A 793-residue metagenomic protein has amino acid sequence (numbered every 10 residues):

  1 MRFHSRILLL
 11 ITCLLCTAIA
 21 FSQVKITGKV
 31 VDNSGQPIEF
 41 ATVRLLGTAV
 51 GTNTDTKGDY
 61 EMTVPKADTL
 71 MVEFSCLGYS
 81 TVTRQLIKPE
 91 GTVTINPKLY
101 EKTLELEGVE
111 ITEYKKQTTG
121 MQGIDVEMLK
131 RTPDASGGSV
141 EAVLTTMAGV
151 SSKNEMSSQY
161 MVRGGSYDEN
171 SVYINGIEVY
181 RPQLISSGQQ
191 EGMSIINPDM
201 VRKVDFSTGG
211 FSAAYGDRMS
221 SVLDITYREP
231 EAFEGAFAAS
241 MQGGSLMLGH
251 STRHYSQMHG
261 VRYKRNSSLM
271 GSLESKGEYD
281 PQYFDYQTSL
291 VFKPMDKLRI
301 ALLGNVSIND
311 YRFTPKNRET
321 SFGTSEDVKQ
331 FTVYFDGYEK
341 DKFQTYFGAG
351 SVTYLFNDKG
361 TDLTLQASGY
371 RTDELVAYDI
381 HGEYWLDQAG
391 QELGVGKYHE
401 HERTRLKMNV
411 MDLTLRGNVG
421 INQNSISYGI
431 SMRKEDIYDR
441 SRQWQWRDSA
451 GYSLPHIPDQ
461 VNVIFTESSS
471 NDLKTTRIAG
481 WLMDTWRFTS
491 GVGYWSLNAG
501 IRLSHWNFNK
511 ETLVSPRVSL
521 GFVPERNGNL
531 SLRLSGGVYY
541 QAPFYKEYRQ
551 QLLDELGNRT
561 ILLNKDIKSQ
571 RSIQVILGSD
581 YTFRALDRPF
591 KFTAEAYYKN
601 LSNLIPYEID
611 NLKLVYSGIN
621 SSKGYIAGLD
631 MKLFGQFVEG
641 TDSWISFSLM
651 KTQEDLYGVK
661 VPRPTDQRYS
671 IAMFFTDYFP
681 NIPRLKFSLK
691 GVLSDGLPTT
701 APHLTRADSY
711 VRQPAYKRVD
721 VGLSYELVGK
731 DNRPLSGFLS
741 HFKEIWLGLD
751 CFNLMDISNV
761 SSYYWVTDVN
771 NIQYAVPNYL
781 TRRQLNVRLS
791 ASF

Functional and structural regions predicted by a protein language model:
V31-S34, A41-L46, E73-S80, P89-P133 (+3 more regions): Short, acidic, small-residue-rich periplasmic hinge/interaction motif at the N-terminus of Gram-negative outer-membrane
S80, V93, K115-N170, G176-F211 (+2 more regions): Periplasmic N-terminal accessory/gating domains of Gram-negative outer-membrane beta-barrel systems
K293-N309, G337-N509, T593-A596, W644: Face-selective signature of the C-terminal outer-membrane beta-barrel domain
N317, E525-Q574, P589, A596-Y616 (+2 more regions): Surface-exposed extracellular loop regions of Gram-negative outer-membrane beta-barrel proteins, predominantly
D362-S368, E374-Y378, D566-N620, Y625 (+3 more regions): Membrane-embedded beta-barrel scaffold of Gram-negative outer-membrane proteins
E402, L406, V410-T414, K568 (+3 more regions): Outer membrane beta-barrel strand-and-loop segments of large Gram-negative receptors, especially TonB-dependent
S490-V492, Y597-N600, S617-A701: Gram-negative outer-membrane beta-barrel transporters
V692-T700, Y725-F793: C-terminal beta-signal and adjacent terminal beta-strands/loops of Gram-negative outer-membrane beta-barrel proteins
